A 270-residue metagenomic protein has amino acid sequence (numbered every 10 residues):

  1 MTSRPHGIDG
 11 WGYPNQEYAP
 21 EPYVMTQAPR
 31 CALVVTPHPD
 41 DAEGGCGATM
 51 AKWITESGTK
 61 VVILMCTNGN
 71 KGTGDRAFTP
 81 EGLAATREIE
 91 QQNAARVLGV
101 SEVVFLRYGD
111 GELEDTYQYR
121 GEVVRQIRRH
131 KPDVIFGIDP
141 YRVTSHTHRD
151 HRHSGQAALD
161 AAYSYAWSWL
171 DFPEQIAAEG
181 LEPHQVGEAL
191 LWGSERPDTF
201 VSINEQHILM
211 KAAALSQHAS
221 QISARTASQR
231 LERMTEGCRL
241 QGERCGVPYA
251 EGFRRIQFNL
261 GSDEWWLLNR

Functional and structural regions predicted by a protein language model:
T2-H130, R254, W266-L267: Active-site rim/loop-helix segments in enzyme catalytic domains that contact anionic ligands
T2-V35, E114-R270: Metal-dependent de-N-acetylase/amidase catalytic core
